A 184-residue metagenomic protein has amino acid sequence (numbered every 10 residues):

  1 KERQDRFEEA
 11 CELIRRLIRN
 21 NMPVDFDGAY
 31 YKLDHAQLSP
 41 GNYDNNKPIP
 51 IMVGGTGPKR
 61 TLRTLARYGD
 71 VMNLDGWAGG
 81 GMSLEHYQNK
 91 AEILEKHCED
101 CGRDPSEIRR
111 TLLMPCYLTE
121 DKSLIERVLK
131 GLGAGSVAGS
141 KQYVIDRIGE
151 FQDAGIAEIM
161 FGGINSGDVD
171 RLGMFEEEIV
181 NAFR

Functional and structural regions predicted by a protein language model:
K1-R184: Active-site-adjacent structural elements that line small-molecule/cofactor binding pockets in enzymes
